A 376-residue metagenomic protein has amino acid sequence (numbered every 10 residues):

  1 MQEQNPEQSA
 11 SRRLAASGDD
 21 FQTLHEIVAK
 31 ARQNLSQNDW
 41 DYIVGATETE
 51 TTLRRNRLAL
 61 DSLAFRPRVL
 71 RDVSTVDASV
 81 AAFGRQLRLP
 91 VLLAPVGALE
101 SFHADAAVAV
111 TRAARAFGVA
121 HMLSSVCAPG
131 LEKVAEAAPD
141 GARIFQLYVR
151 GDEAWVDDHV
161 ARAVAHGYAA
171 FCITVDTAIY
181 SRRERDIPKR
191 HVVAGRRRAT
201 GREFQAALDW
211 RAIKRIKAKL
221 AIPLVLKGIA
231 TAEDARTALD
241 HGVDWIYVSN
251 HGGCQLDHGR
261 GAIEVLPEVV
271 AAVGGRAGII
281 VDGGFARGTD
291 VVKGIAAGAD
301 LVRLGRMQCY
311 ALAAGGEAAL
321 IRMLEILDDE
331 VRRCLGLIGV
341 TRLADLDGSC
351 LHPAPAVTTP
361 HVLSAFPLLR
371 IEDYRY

Functional and structural regions predicted by a protein language model:
Q2-G84, R183, V192-L208, D345-L346 (+1 more regions): An N-cap/entry alpha-helix motif that binds or orients negatively charged groups
S36, G274, G315-G316: Glycine-centered helix-coil hinge/cap
L87-L131: Glycine-rich active-site/cofactor-binding loop and its immediate structural neighborhood
L92-A98, G141-Y148, R198: Short, basic, glycine/proline-bearing loop/turn elements
A98, T111-R112, E136-A137, G151-V281 (+1 more regions): Alpha/beta enzyme core
R115-A137, G141-V156: A gly/proline- and charged-residue-enriched helix-loop-helix capping module
L301, C309-L327: C-terminal structured "cap/appendage" subdomains that terminate the fold
G339: Active-site-adjacent helical/loop segments in soluble small-molecule enzymes
